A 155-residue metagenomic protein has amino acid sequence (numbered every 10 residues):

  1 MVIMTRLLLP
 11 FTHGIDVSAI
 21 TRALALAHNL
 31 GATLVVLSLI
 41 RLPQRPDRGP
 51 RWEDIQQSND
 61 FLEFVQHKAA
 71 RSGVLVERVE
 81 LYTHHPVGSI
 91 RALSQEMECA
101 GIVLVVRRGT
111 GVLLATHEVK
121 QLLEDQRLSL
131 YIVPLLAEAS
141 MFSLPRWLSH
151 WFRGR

Functional and structural regions predicted by a protein language model:
M1, R71-I102, R107-T110, K120 (+2 more regions): Structural beta-alpha unit
V2-P50, S72, D125, L135: Small/aliphatic-rich secondary-structure junction motif
D16, S58, T83-H84, V112: A conditional alpha-helix N-cap/helix-loop micro-motif detector
A23, V65, I90: Aromatic/hydrophobic pocket-lining residues that form π-stacking "cages" and hydrophobic walls in ligand
A27, V65-A69, S94: Conserved hydrophobic residues forming the short capping helix/wall of the S-adenosyl-L-methionine
V35-L37, E77-Y82, Y131-V133: General small-molecule cofactor/ligand-binding pocket signal
S38-F61, M141-G154: Acidic, proline/glycine-rich short linear motifs
V103-Q126, A137-F142: Glycine-rich, Arg-bearing micro-motifs that act as flexible, cationic patches
